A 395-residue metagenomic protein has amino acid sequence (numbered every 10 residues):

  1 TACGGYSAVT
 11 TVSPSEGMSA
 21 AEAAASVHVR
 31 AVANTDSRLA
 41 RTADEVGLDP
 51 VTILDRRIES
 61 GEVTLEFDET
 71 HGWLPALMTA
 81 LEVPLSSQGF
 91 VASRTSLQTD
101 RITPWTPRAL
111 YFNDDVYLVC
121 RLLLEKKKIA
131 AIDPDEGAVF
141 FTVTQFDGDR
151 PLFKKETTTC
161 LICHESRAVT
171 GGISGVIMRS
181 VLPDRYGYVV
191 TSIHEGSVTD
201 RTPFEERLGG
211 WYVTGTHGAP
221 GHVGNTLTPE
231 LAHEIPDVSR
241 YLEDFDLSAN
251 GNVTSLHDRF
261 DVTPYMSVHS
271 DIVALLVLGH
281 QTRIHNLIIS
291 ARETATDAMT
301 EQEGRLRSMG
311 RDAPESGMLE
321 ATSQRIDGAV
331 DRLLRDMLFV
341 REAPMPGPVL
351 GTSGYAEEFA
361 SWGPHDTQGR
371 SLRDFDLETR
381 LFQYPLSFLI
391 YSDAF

Functional and structural regions predicted by a protein language model:
G4-S7: Bacterial signal peptide processing site
V9-E16, V119-G310, G317, A321-S323 (+2 more regions): Sequence context surrounding c-type heme c attachment/ligation sites in exported
T11-V27: Post-signal peptide N-terminal segment of mature Sec-exported envelope proteins
A23-E125, A131: N-terminal alpha-helical interaction blocks
G47-E62, D312-P314, Y384-D393: Acidic/histidine-rich, surface-exposed loop or edge segments in extracytoplasmic proteins
E62, M78-L85, H164-R167, M337-P344: Sec/Tat-exported extracytoplasmic proteins
L334-A394: Substrate-recognition/cap regions that form aromatic- and gly/pro-loop-enriched pockets for small-molecule ligands
